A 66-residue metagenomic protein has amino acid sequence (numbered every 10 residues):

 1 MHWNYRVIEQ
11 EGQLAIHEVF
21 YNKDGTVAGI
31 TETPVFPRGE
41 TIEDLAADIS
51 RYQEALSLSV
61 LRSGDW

Functional and structural regions predicted by a protein language model:
M1-G25: Short N-terminal "domain-start" leader segments that mark the transition from disordered tails or signal peptides into
H2-W3, P34-P37, I42-W66: Low-complexity intrinsically disordered segments
Q10, G25-T26, T41, S57: Short linear sequence elements within intrinsically disordered, low-complexity coil regions
Q13-L14, G29, L45: Short linear sequence motifs
G25, I30-P34: Amphipathic, hydrophobic secondary-structure cores in small proteins
